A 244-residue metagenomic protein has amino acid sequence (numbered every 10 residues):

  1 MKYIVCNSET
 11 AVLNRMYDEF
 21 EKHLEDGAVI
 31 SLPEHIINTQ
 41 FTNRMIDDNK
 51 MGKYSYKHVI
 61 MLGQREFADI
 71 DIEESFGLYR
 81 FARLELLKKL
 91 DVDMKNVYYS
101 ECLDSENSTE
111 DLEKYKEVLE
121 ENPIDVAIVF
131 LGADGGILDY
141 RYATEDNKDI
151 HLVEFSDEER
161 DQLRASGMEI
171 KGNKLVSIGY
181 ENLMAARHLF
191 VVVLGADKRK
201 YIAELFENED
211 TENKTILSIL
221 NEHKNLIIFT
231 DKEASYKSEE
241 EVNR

Functional and structural regions predicted by a protein language model:
M1-V5, E241-R244: Short, Lys/Arg-enriched, disordered terminal segments
K2-T109: N-terminal active-site beta-alpha-beta segment that forms phosphate/nucleotide-binding and substrate-recognition loops
V12-L13, Y17, E73-F76, R80-R244: Conserved phosphate- and dinucleotide-binding cores of soluble alpha/beta proteins, encompassing both enzyme active
